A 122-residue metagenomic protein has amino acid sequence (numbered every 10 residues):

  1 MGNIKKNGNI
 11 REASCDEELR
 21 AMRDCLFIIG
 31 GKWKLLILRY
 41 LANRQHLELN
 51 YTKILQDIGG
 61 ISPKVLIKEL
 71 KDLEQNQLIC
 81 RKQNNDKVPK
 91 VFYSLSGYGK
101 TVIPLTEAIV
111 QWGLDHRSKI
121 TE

Functional and structural regions predicted by a protein language model:
M1-G8, Q56-I67, K119: Membrane-interacting alpha-helical segments
M1-I29: N-terminal leader segment of winged-helix/HTH proteins
G2-G8, L19, R39, I103-E122: Amphipathic alpha-helical dimerization/coiled-coil segments that flank or bridge DNA-binding/regulatory modules
D16, N84-N85: Short loop/turn motifs at secondary-structure junctions and domain boundaries
R20-K64: N-terminal helix-turn-helix DNA-binding core of bacterial DNA-binding proteins
N50, K82, T121-E122: Short, hydrophobic secondary-structure boundary micro-motifs
T52-R81, V88: Canonical helix-turn-helix DNA-binding module
N85-T106: Basic, amphipathic "hinge/linker" alpha-helix immediately C-terminal to the N-terminal HTH DNA-binding motif
